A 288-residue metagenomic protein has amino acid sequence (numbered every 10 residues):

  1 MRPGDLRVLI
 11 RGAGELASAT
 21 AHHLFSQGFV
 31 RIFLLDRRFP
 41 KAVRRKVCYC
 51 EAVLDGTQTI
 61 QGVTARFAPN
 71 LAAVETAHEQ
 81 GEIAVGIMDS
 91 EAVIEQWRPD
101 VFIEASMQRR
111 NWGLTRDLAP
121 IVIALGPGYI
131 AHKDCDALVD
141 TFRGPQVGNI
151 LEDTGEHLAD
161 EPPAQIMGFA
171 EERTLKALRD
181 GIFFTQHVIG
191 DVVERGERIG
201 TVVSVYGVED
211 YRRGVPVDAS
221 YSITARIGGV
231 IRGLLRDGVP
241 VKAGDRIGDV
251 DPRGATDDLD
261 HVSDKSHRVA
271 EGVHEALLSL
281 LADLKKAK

Functional and structural regions predicted by a protein language model:
M1-K288: Well-ordered secondary-structure scaffolds
